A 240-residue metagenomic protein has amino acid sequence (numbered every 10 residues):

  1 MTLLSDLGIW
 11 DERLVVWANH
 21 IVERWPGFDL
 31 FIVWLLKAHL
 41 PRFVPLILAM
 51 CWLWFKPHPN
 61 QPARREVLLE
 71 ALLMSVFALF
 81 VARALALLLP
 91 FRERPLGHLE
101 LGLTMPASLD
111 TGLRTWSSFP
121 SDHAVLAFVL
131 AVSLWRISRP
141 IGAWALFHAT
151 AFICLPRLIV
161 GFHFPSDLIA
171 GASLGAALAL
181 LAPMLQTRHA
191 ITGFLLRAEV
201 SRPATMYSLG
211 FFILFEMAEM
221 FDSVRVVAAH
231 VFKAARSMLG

Functional and structural regions predicted by a protein language model:
M1-I47, A82-G112, D222-G240: N-terminal transmembrane-helix/juxtamembrane module of multi-pass inner/ER membrane proteins
M1-L4, L69-L89, G210-M220: N-terminal signal-anchor transmembrane alpha helix
V22, P26-L30, P59-A63, V67 (+2 more regions): Membrane-helix interfacial "entry" motifs
L30-V33, A63, G142-L146: Membrane-interface alpha-helices at helix entry/exit sites of multi-pass transporters
L36-F55, H123-L130: Hydrophobic alpha-helical transmembrane segments
M50-A82: Interfacial segments of alpha-helical transmembrane regions
A107-F232: Membrane-embedded catalytic cores of phosphoryl/pyrophosphoryl-handling enzymes
